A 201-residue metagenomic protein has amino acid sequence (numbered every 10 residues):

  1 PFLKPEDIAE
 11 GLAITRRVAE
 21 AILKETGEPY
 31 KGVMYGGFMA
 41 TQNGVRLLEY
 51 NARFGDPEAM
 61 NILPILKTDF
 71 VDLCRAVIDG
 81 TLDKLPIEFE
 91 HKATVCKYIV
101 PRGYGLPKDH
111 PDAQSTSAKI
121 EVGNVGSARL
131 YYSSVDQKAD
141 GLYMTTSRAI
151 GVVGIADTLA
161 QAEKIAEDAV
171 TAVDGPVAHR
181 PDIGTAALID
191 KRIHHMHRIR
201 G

Functional and structural regions predicted by a protein language model:
P1, N61, G151-V152: Short, flexible active-site loop motifs that bind/organize anionic cofactors or intermediates
P1-P57: Internal nucleotide-binding/catalytic subdomain
K4-G11, A59, L63, K67 (+5 more regions): Short, charged, low-complexity patches
D7-L12, A19, K67-D72, I120-S127: N-terminal start-of-chain detector that recognizes signal peptides and the immediate post-cleavage beginning
T15-I22, F70, C74, A166-V170: Hydrophobic alpha-helical packing residues
G44-A76: Active-site loop ensemble at the mouth of alpha/beta enzyme cores that anchors a bound cofactor
A76-G201: Peripheral (often C-terminal) accessory segments that flank ATP-dependent C-N-forming ligase machineries
